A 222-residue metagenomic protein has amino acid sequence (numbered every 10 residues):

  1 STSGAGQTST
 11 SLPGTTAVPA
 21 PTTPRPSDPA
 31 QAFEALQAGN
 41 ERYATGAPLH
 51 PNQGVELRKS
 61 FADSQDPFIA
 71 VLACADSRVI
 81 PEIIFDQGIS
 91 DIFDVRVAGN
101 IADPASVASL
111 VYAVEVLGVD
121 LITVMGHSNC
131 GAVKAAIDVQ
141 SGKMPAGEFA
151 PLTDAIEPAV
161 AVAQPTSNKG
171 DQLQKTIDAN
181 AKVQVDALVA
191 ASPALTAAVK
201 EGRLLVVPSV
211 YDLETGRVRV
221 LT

Functional and structural regions predicted by a protein language model:
S1-S64, S90, G99-L117, G131-T222: Divalent-metal-activated hydrolytic enzyme cores
A47, I80-F85: Short, glycine/acidic-enriched capping/hinge loops at junctions between secondary-structure elements
A73-R78, A98-I101, H127-S128: Short glycine-enriched loops at secondary-structure junctions
V79-I80, A132: Phosphate- and divalent-cation-binding pockets in alpha/beta enzyme and binding domains that engage nucleotide-derived
I84-D94: Short helix-loop-beta junction
V124: Conserved functional hotspot residues or short segments at active or partner-binding sites across diverse domains
